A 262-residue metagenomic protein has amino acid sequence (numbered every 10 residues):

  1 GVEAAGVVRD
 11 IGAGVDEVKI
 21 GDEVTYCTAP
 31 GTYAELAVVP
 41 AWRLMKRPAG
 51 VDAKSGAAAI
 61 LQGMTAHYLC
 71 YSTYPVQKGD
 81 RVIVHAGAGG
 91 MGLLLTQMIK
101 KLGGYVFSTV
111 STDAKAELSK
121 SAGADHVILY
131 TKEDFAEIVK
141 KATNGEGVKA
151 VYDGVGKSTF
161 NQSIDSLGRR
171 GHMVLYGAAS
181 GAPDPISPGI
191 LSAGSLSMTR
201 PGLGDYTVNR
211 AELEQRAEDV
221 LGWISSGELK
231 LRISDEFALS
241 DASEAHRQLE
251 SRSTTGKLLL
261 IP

Functional and structural regions predicted by a protein language model:
G1-G31: Glycine-rich beta-strand-centered segment in the early N-terminal region that forms part of a ligand/cofactor-binding
K19, A49-K54, P75-R81, G145-E146: Short helix-loop-beta connector
T28-A41: A structural motif shared across PLP-dependent enzymes of the aminotransferase-like
A57-E133: Mid-domain Rossmann-like dinucleotide-binding core that forms the NAD(H)/NADP(H) cofactor-binding site
A86-G87, V155, A178: NAD(P)H cofactor-binding loop motif with strongest signal on the N-terminal glycine-rich segment
L102, V110, S119, S158-L229 (+1 more regions): Glycine-rich phosphate-binding loop and adjacent beta-alpha segment of Rossmann(oid) nucleotide-cofactor-binding
F135-G145: Short amphipathic alpha-helix with an adjacent loop that forms part of the alpha/beta core around
E228-D235, S243-P262: C-terminal capping/lid region of NAD(P)-dependent oxidoreductase domains
